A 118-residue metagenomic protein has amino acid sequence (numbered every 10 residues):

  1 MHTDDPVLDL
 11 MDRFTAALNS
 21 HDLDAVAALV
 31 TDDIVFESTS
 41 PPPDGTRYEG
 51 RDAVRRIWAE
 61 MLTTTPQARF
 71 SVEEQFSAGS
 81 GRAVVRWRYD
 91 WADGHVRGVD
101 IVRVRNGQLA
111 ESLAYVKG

Functional and structural regions predicted by a protein language model:
M1-G118: C-terminal and inter-domain tail/linker signature
